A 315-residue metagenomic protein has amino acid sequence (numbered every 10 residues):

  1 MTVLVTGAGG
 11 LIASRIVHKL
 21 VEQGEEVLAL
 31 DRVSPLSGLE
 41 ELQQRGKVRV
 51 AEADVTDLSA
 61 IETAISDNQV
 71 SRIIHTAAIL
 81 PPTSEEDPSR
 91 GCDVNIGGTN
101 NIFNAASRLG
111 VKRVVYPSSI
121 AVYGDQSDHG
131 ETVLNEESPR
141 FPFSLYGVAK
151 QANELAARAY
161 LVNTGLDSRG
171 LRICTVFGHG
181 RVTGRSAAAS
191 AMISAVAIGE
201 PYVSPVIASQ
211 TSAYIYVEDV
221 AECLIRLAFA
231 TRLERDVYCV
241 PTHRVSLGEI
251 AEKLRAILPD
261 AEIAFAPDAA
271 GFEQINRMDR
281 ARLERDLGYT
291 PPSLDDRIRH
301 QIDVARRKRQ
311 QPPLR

Functional and structural regions predicted by a protein language model:
M1-R72: N-terminal Rossmann/SDR dinucleotide-binding element
E52-V94, D125: NAD(P)H-binding glycine-rich loop region in Rossmannoid oxidoreductase-like domains and their noncatalytic homologs
N100-L145: Conserved Rossmann-fold NAD(P)-dependent oxidoreductase catalytic core, especially the SDR/UDP-sugar
S118-S119, E154-H179: Conserved beta-loop-beta element that borders a ligand/cofactor-binding pocket
Q151, T164, F177-S190, E200 (+2 more regions): Glycine/proline-rich active-site loop of Rossmann-fold NAD(P)-dependent oxidoreductases
R169-H179, A191-I215: A conserved pocket-lining segment of Rossmann-fold NAD(P)-dependent short-chain dehydrogenase/reductase
M192, V196, C223-R226, A230-A269 (+1 more regions): Mid/C-terminal beta-alpha module of Rossmann-like enzyme folds, strongest in SDR-family dehydrogenases/epimerases
L294-R315: Amphipathic terminal alpha-helices
